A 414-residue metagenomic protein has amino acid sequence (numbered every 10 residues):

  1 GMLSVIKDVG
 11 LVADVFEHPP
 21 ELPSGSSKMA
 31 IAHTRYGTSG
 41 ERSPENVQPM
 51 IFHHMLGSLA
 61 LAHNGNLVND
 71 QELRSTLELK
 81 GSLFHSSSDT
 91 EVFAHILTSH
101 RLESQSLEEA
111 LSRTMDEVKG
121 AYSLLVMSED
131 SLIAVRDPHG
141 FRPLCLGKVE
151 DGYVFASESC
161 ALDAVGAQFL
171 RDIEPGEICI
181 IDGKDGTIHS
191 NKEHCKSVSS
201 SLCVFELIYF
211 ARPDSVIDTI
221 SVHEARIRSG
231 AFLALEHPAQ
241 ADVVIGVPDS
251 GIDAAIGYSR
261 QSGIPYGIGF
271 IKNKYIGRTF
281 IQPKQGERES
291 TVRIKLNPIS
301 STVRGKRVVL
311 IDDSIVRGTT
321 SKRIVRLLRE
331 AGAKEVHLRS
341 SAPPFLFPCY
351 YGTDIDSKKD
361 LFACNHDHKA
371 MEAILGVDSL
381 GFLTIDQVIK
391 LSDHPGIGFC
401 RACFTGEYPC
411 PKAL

Functional and structural regions predicted by a protein language model:
G1-P175, I180-G183, T187-A241, V247 (+1 more regions): Conserved short alpha-helical segments that host acidic/polar catalytic motifs at enzyme active sites
F16, S86, E91-A94, Y266-G277 (+1 more regions): A conserved beta-strand->alpha-helix junction
T38-S39, N69, I133, F141-R142 (+7 more regions): Flexible loop/turn segments at secondary-structure boundaries
S82, E103-S104, P238-D242, R260-G267 (+2 more regions): Secondary-structure transition/capping motifs at alpha-helix termini and the adjoining loop/turn into the next element
R113, A161, Q168, G176-E177 (+5 more regions): Phosphate/diphosphate-binding loops
M115, D130-S131, K148, G166-D172 (+1 more regions): PRPP-dependent phosphoribosyltransferase catalytic core
A239-S250, A254, G381: Short glycine-rich phosphate-binding loop at a beta-alpha junction
G263-V309, T319, L346-D356: Short, glycine/charge-rich flexible loops or terminal/linker lids adjacent to PRPP-binding catalytic cores
